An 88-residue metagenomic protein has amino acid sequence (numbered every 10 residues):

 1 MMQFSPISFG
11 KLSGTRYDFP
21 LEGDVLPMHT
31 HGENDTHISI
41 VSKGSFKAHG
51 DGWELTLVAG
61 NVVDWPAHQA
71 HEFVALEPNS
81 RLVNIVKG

Functional and structural regions predicted by a protein language model:
M1-T30, D35: A short glycine-rich, His/Asp/Glu-containing loop-to-beta-strand
H31-K47: Short, conserved beta-strand element in jelly-roll/cupin
K47-H49, V74: A generic structural motif
G52-H68: Short acidic-glycine-tyrosine-enriched beta hairpin
A67-G88: Ligand-binding loop in jelly-roll beta-barrel domains
